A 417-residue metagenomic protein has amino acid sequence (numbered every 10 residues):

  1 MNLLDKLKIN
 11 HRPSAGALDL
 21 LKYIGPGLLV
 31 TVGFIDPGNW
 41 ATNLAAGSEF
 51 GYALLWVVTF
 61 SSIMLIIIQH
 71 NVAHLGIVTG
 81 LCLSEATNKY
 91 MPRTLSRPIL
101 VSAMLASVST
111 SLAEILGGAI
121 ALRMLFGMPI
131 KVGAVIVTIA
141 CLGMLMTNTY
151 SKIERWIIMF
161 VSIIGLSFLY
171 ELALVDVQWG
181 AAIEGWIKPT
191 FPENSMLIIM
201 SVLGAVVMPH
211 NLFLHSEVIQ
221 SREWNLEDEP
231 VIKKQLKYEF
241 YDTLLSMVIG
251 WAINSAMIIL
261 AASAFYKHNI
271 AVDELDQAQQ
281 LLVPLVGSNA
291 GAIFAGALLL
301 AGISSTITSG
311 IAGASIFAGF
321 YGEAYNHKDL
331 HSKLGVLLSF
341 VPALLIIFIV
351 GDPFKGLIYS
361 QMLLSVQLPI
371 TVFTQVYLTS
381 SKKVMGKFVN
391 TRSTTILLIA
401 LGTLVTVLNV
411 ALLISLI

Functional and structural regions predicted by a protein language model:
N2-I9, T42-G47, H70-L95, I120 (+3 more regions): Flexible loop linkers connecting adjacent transmembrane helices in multi-pass alpha-helical membrane transporters
V30, V57-K89, I99-S109: Juxtamembrane transmembrane-helix boundary signature
M64-V78, I219-E223, D228, V248-Q277: Extracellular/periplasmic helix-exit of transmembrane alpha-helices
H74, S96-F126, A134-T138, I153 (+4 more regions): Hydrophobic transmembrane alpha-helices that form the core helical bundles of multi-pass secondary transporters
R93-T94, K131-A134, L245, G291 (+2 more regions): Loop-to-transmembrane helix boundary motifs in multi-pass membrane proteins
L100, M104, L125-M146, I163-S167 (+2 more regions): Transmembrane alpha-helical segments of multi-pass small-molecule transport proteins
I136-V137, L145-V175, M362-L364, L368 (+2 more regions): Membrane-interface loop-to-helix entry segments
V161-K188, M200-I219, T374-K383, L408-L416: Hydrophobic alpha-helical segments and their helix-loop junctions in multi-pass secondary transporters
